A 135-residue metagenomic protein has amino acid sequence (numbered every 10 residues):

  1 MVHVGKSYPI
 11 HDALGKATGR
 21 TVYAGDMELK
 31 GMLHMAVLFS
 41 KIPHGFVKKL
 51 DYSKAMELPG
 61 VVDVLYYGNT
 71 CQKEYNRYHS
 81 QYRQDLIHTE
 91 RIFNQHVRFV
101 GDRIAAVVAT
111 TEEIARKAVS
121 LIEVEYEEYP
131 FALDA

Functional and structural regions predicted by a protein language model:
M1-A135: Flexible, low-hydrophobicity surface segments
